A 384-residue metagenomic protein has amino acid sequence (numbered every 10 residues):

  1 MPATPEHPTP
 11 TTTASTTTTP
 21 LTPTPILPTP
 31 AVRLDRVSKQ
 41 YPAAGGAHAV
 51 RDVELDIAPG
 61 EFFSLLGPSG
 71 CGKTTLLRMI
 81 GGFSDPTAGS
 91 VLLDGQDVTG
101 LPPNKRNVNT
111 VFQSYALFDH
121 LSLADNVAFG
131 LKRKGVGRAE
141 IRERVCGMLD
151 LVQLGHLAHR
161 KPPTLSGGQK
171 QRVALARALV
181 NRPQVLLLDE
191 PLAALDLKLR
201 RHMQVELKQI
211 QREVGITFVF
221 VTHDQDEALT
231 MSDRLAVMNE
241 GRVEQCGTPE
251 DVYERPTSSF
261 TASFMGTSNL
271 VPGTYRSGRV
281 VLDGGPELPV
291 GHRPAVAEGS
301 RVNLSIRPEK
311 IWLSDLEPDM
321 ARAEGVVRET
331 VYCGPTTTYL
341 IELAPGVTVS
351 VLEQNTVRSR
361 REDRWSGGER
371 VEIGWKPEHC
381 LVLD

Functional and structural regions predicted by a protein language model:
P2-T19, S268, G278-D384: Non-catalytic connector elements of ABC transporters
V53-S64, F118: Pre-Walker A (P-loop) beta-loop-beta motif of ABC nucleotide-binding domains
L66-P68: The feature captures the beta-strand-to-loop junction immediately N-terminal to the Walker
G81: Helix-to-loop junction immediately C-terminal to a conserved catalytic motif
G89-D97: Conserved ABC transporter NBD signature motif
P103-F260: ABC ATPase nucleotide-binding domains
